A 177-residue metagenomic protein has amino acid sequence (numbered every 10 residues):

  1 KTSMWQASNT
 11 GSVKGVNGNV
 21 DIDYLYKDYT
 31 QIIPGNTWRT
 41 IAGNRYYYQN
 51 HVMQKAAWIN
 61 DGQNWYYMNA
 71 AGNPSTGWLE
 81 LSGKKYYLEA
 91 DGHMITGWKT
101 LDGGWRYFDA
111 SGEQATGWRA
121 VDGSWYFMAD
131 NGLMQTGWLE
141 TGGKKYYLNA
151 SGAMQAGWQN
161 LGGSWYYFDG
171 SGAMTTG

Functional and structural regions predicted by a protein language model:
K1-P34: Functionally critical loop-and-helix segments that line ligand-binding/catalytic clefts of soluble enzyme domains
I33-G177: Extracellular adhesion/carbohydrate-binding repeat motifs centered on closely spaced tryptophans
